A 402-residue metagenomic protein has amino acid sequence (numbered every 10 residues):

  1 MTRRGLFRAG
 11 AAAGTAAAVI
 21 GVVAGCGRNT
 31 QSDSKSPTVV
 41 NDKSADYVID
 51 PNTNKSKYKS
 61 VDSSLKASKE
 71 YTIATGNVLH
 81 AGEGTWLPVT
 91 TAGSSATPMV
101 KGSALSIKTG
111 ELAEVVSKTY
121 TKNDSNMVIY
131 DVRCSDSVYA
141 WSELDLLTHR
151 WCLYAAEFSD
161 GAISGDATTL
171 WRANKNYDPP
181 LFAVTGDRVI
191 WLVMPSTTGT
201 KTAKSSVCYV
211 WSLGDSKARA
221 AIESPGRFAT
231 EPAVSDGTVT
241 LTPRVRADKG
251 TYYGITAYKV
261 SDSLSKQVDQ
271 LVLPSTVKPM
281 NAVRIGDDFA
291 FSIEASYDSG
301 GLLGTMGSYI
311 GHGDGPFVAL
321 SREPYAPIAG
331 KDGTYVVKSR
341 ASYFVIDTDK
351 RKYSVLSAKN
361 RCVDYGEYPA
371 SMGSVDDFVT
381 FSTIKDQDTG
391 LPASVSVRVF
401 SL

Functional and structural regions predicted by a protein language model:
M1-A17, G21: N-terminal secretory signal peptides and thylakoid transit peptides that target proteins across membranes
G27-N29: Bacterial signal peptide processing site
V39-I73, S94-K118, C152-W171, G199-E223 (+4 more regions): Surface-exposed loop/turn elements that mediate protein-protein interactions on large endomembrane-trafficking
T72-G82, N123-V132, N174-A183, P225-S235 (+3 more regions): Repeated scaffold domains used in trafficking and secretory/extracellular systems, primarily beta-propellers
V78-L146: Post-signal peptide N-terminal segment of secreted/secretory-pathway proteins
G82-S95, S137-L144, D187-G199, G237-D248 (+3 more regions): Short beta-strand elements that form the blades of beta-propeller/WD-repeat-like and other beta-sheet-rich scaffold
M127-K201, S206: A generic tandem-repeat structural signature
